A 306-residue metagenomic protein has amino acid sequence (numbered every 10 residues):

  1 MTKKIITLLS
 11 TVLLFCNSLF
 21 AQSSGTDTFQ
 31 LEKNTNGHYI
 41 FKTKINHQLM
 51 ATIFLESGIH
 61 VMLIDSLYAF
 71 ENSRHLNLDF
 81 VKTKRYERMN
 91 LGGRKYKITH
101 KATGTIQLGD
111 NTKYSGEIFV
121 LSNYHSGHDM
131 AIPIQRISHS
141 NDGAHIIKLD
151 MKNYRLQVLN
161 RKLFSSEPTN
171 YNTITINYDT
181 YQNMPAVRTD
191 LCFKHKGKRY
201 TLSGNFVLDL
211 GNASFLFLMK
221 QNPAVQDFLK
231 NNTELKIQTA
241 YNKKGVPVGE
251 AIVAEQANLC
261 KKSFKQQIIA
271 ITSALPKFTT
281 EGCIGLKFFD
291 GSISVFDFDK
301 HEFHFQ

Functional and structural regions predicted by a protein language model:
M1-T26: Bacterial Sec-dependent N-terminal signal peptides
A21-Q306: Pepsin/retropepsin-fold aspartyl endopeptidases
